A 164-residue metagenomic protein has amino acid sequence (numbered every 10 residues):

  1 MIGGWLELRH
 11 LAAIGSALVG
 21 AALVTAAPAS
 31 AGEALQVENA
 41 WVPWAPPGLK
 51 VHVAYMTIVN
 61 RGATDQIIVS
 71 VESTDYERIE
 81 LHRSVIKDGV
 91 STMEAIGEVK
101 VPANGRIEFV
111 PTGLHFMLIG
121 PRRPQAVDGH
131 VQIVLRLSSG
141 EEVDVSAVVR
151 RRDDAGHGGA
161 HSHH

Functional and structural regions predicted by a protein language model:
I2-S16: Bacterial N-terminal signal peptides that target proteins for export
I14-A26: Bacterial N-terminal signal peptides
A27-A31: Sec/Tat signal peptide C-region and signal peptidase I cleavage site
G32-H164: Compact, glycine-rich, soluble single-domain proteins
